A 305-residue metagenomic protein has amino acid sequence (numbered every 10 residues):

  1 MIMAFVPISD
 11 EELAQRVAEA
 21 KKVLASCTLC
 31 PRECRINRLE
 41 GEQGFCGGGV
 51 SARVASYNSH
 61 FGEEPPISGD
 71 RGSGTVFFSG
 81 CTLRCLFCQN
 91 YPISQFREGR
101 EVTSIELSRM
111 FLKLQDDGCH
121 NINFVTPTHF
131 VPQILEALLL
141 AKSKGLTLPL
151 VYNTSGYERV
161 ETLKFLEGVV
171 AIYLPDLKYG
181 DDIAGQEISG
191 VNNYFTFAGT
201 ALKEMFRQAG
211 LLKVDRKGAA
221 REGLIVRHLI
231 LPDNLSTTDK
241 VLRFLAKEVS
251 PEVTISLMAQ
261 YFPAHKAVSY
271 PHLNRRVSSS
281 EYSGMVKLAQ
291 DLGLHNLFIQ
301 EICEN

Functional and structural regions predicted by a protein language model:
M1-E42, G210-N305: Auxiliary Fe-S-binding modules of radical SAM enzymes
E42, C46-I172, D181-I183: Conserved Radical SAM active-site core
G74, I122, L150-Y152, Y173-P175 (+3 more regions): Hydrophobic faces of well-ordered beta-strands that scaffold small-molecule active sites in alpha/beta enzyme cores
S94, V131, G156-R159, L177-F195 (+3 more regions): Conserved radical SAM core fold
L107, I134, A198, L202 (+3 more regions): Aromatic/hydrophobic pocket-lining residues that form the small-molecule binding cavity in soluble enzyme cores
L138-P149, A201-M205, S279-M285: Alpha-helix-loop-beta-strand connector modules within alpha/beta enzyme cores
E167-D182, E252-Y261: Non-cysteine beta-strand/loop elements that form the S-adenosyl-L-methionine
Q186-K217: Anionic-ligand binding region
